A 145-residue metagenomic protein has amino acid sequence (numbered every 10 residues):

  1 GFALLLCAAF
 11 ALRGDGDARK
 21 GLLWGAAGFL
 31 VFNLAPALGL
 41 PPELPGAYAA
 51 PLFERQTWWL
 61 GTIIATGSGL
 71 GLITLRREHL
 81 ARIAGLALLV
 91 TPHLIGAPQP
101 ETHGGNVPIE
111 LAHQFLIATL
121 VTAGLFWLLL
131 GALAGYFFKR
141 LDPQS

Functional and structural regions predicted by a protein language model:
G1-A8, L60-G71, T122-Y136: Hydrophobic cores of alpha-helical transmembrane segments in multi-pass inner/ER membrane proteins, independent
G1-G14, G28-L34, G39-L40: Acidic/His-rich structured neighborhood in mature extracellular/periplasmic domains
F2, R19, P41-G46, H79: N-terminal soluble domains immediately following signal/targeting peptides that reside in extracytoplasmic
F10-K20, I73-L80: Membrane-interface helix-boundary motifs at transmembrane edges
R19-L34, I83-P92: Transmembrane alpha-helical segments of multi-pass membrane proteins
L23-L70: Membrane-proximal helix-loop-helix units in multi-pass membrane proteins
R55-W58, L75-S145: C-terminal transmembrane helix-loop-helix hairpin of multi-pass membrane proteins
